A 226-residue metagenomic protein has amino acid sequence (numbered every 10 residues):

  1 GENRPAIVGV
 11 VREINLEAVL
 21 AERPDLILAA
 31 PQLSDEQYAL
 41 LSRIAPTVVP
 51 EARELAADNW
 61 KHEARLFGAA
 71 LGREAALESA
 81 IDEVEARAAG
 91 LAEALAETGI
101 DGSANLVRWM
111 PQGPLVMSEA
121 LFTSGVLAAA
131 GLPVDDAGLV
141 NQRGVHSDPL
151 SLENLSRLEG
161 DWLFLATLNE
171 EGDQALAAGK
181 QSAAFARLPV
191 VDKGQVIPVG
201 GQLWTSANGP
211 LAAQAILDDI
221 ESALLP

Functional and structural regions predicted by a protein language model:
G1-L26, P31: A short, structured surface patch at a secondary-structure boundary
G1-V11, D136-V145, P189: Short, solvent-exposed loop/beta-turn-alpha elements that line the ligand-binding surface or hinge of extracytoplasmic
N3, R43-A45, A130, V191-D192: Short, structured coil segments at secondary-structure junctions
L16, R23-L28, P46, L155 (+1 more regions): Proline-aspartate-enriched helix->loop->beta-strand connector
Q37-P111, L203-P226: Extracytoplasmic substrate-binding proteins
I100, W109, G144-L168: Ligand-binding pocket segment of bilobal, Venus flytrap-like solute-binding proteins
V116-S147: Alpha-helical, coiled-coil/dimerization segments enriched in small aliphatic residues
G160-P226: Structured C-terminal subdomain patch of bacterial secreted/periplasmic proteins
